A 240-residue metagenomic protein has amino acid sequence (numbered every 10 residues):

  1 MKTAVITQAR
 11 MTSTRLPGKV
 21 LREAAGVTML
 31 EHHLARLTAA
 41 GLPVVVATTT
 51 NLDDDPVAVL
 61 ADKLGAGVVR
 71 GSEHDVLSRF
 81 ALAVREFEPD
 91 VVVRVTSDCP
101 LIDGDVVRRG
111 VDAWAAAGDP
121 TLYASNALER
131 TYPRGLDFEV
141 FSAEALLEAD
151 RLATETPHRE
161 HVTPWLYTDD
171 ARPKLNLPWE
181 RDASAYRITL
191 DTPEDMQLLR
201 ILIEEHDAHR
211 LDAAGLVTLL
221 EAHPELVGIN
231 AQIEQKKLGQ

Functional and structural regions predicted by a protein language model:
K2-T48: N-terminal glycine-rich phosphate-binding loop and ensuing alpha1 helix
T3, L42, D90, T121-L122: Conserved acidic residues
Q8, V95-T96, N126-A127: Short beta-strand segments
T14, P100, E139, T189 (+1 more regions): Residues that recognize and position ribonucleotide moieties
A40, L64-G65, D170: Short, structured coil segments at secondary-structure junctions
V44, I102-Y186, Q197, I201 (+1 more regions): Conserved core of the sugar-phosphate nucleotidyltransferase
T50-A116: Short phosphate-binding loop-to-helix
T192: Short, conserved phosphate/pyrophosphate- and ester-handling motifs at nucleotide-, phospho-/glycolipid
